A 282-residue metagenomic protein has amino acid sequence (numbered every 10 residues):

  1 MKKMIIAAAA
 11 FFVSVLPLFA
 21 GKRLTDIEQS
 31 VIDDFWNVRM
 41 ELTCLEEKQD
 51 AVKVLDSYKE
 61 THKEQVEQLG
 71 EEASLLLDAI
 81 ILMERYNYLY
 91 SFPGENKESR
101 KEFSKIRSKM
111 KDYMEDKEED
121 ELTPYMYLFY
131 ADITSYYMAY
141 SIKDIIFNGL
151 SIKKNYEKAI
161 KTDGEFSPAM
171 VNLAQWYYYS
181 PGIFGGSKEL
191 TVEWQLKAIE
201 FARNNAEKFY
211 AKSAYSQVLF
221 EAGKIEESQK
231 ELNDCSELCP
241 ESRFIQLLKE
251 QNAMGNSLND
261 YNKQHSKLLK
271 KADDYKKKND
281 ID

Functional and structural regions predicted by a protein language model:
I27-E41, Q68-P93, D120-Y140, E165-P181 (+1 more regions): Amphipathic alpha-helical repeat scaffolds of TPR domains
L55, K59-H62, F103, R107-M110 (+6 more regions): Inward-facing hydrophobic residues that define packing positions of alpha-helical scaffold repeats
E121, G164, R203-A206, P240: Short coil turns that delineate tetratricopeptide repeat
E221, Q229, E237-D282: Terminal, low-structured helical/coil segments at or just beyond the last alpha-helical repeat
